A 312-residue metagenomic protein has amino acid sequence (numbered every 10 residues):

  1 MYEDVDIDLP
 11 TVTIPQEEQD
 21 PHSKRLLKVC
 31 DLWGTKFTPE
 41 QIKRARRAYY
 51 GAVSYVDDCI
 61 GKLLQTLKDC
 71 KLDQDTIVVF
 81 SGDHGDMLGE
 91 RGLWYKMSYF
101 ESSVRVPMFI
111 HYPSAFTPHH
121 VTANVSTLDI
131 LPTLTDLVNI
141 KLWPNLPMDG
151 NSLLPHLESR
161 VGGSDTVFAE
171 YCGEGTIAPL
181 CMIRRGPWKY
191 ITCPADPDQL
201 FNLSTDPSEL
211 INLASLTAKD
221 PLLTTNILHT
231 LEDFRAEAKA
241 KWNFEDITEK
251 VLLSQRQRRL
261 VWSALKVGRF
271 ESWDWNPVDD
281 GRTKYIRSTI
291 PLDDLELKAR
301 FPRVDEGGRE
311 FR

Functional and structural regions predicted by a protein language model:
M1-N124, L137-P147, L222, W275-L297 (+1 more regions): Active-site-proximal cap/lid insertion segments
C30-R44, S215-R312: Long, internal low-complexity/basic segments
R47-Y50, S54-G61, S103-V104, V125-P132 (+6 more regions): A structural signal for well-ordered alpha-helical segments within the folded catalytic domains of diverse enzymes
K62-Q65, D69, D136, H229 (+2 more regions): A generic structural signal for well-ordered alpha-helical segments enriched in polar/charged residues
D69-L72, S159, S215: Secondary-structure boundary motif
H84-E90, F116, L128-L131, D136-S208 (+4 more regions): C-terminal cap/loop subdomain of S1 sulfatases and analogous C-terminal strand-loop tails that border
E209-L213: Carboxylate-dense, calcium-coordinating segments in secreted/extracellular and ER-lumen proteins
